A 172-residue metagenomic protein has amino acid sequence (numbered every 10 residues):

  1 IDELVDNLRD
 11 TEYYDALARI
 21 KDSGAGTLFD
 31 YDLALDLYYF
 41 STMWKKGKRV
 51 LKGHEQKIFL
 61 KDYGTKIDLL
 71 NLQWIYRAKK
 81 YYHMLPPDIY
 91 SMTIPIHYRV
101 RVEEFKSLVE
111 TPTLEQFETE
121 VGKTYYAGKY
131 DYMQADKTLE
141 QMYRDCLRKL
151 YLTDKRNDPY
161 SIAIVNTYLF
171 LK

Functional and structural regions predicted by a protein language model:
I1-K172: Extended alpha-helical surfaces
